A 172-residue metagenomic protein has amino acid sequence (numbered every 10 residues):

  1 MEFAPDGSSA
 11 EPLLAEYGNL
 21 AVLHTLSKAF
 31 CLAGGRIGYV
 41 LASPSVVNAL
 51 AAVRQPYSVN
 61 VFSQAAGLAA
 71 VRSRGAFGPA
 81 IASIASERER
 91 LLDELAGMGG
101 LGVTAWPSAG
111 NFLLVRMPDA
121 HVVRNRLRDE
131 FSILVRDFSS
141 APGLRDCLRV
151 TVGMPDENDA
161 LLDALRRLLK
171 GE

Functional and structural regions predicted by a protein language model:
M1-E11, F30: Conserved PLP phosphate-binding loop immediately N-terminal to the Schiff-base lysine helix in PLP-dependent enzymes
E11-L20: Nucleotide-activated donor-binding/catalytic signature segment of Leloir-type glycosyltransferases, i.e., the conserved
N19-G97, T104-A105: PLP-dependent aminotransferase class I/II
V22, L101-T104, I133-S139: A short linear hydrophobic-aromatic micro-motif
G34, A109, P142-D146: Short acidic/glycine-enriched loop/turn segments that link adjacent beta-strands
L41, L114-R116, T151-G153: Short hydrophobic/aromatic beta-strand micro-patches that form the beta-sheet surface supporting nucleotide- or nucleic
I84-A85, E89, L95-F131: Conserved PLP-binding catalytic core of the aspartate aminotransferase-like
D129-E130, S140-E172: PLP-dependent enzyme catalytic core of the Aspartate aminotransferase-like
